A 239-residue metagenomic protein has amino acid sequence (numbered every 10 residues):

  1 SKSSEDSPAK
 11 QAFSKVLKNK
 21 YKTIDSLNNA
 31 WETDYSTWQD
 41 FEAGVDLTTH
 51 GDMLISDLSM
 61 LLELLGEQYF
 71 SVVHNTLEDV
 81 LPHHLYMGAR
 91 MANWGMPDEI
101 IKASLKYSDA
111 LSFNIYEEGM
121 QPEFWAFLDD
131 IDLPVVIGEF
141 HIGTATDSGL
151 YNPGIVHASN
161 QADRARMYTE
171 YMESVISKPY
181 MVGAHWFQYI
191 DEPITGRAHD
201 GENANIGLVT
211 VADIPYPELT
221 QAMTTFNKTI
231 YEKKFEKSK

Functional and structural regions predicted by a protein language model:
S1-A12, F187-K239: Aromatic-rich peripheral "rim/lid" segments of glycoside hydrolase catalytic domains that contact and position glycan
S1-N93, D98-E99: Polysaccharide-binding and catalytic clefts of secreted carbohydrate-active enzymes
S3, E63, G154-A162: Flexible, glycine- and charge-enriched loops at secondary-structure boundaries
K20, A30, G119, V211-A212: Surface-exposed loop/turn and secondary-structure junction residues enriched for glycine/proline
L27-N28, T33, F113, E118 (+2 more regions): General alpha-helical segment detector with a strong preference for membrane-spanning helices and helix-boundary regions
W31-T33, P122, D147, G196: Short, function-defining helix-loop hinge/capping sites that tune catalysis or transport
G51, M60-G154, T169-I176: Glycoside hydrolase catalytic-domain groove-lining segments
L85-M87, F140, V156-V209, T220: Substrate-binding cleft of secreted/luminal carbohydrate-active enzymes
